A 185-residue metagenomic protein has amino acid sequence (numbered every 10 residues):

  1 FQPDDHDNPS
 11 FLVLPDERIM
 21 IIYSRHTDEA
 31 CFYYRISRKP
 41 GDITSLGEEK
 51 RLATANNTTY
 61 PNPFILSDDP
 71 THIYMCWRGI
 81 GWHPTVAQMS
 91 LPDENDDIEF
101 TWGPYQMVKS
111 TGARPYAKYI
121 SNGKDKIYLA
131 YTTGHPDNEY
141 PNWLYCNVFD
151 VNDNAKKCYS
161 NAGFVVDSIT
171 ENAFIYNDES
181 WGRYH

Functional and structural regions predicted by a protein language model:
F1-H185: Extracellular, repeat-based ectodomains that mediate carbohydrate processing or recognition
